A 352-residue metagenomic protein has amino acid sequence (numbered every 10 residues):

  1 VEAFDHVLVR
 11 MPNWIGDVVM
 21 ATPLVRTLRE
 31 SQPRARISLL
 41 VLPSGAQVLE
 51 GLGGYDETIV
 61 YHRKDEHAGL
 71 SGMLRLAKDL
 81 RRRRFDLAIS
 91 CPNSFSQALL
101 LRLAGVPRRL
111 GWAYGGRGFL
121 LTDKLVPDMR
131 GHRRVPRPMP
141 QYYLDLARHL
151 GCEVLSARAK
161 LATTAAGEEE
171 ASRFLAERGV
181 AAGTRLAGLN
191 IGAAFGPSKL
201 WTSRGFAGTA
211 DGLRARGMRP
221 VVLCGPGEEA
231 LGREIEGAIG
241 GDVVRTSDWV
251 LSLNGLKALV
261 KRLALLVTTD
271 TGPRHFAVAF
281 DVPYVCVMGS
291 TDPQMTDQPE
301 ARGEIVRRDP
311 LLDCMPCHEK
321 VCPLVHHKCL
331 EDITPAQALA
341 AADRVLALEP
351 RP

Functional and structural regions predicted by a protein language model:
V1-P352: Catalytic machinery of carbohydrate-active enzymes, primarily nucleotide-sugar-dependent glycosyltransferases
